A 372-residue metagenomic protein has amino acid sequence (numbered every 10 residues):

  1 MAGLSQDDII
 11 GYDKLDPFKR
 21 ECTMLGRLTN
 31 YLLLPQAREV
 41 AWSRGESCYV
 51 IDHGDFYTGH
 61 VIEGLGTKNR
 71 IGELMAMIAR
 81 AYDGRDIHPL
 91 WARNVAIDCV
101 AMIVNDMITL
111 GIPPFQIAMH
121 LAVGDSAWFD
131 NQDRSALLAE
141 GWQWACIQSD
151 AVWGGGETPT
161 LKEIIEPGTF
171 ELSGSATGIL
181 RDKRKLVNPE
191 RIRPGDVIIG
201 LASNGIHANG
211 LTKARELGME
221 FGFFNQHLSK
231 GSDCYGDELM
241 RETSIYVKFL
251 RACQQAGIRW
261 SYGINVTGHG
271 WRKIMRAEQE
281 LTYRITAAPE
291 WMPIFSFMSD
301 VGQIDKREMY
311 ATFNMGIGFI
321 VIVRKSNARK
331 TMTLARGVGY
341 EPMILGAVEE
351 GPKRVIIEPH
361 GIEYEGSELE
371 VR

Functional and structural regions predicted by a protein language model:
M1-I10, K14, N131-D150, I165-L172 (+2 more regions): Glycine-/charge-enriched secondary-structure boundary and capping motifs
M1-R38, W42: N-terminal amphipathic/basic leader segments beginning at the initiator methionine
R27, L33-L201, E363-E370: Glycine-rich phosphate/pyrophosphate-binding loop regions near the starts of catalytic domains
T58, G64-K68, L74, F224 (+1 more regions): Acidic-glycine-rich active-site phosphate/pyrophosphate-binding loop
K68-R70, R184-K185, A208-L211, R272-M275: Short helix/loop capping segments that flank catalytic or ligand/cofactor-binding pockets
P89-I97, Y235-I245: Active-site pocket-shaping loop/turn-to-helix segments
E171, R184-Y235: Short, acidic (Asp/Glu-rich) active-site segment that either coordinates a divalent metal cofactor
G178-R181, D196, A202-A208, R215-G218 (+4 more regions): Glycine-rich beta-alpha junction loops
